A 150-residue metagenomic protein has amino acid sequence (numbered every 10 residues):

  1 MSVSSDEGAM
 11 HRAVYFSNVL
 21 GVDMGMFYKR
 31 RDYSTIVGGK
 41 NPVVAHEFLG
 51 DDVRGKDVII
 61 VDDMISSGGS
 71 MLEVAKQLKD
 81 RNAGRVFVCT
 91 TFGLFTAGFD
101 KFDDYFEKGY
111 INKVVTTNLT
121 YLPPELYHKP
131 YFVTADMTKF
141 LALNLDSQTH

Functional and structural regions predicted by a protein language model:
M1-H150: PRPP-associated nucleotide enzymes
